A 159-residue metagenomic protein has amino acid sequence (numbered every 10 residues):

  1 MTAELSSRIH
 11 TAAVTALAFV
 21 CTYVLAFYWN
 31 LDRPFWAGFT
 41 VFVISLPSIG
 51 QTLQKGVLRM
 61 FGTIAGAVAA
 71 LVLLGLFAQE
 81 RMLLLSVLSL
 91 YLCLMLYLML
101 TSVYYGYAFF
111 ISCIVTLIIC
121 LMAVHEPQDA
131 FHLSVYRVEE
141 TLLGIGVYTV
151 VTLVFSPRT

Functional and structural regions predicted by a protein language model:
M1-T159: A transmembrane helix-and-boundary motif of multi-pass membrane transporters/channels
